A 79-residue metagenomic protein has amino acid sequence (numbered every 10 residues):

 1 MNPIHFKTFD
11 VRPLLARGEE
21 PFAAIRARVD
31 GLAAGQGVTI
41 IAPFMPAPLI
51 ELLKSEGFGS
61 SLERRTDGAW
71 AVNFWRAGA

Functional and structural regions predicted by a protein language model:
M1-L32: An N-terminal amphipathic alpha-helical segment
M1-P3, L32, L52-K54, R64-T66: A generic structural signal for short, solvent-exposed coil/turn residues that cap or connect secondary-structure
T8-D10, V38-I41: Short, glycine-/small-residue-enriched flexible loop/hinge segments at domain edges that mediate gating
L15, P46-P48, T66, G78-A79: Residues that cap or initiate secondary-structure elements
P21-A24, L53-S55, W75: Surface-exposed beta-strand edges and their flanking turn/coil or helix-capping segments
T39-G59, R64: Short, structured protein-protein interaction patches enriched in aromatics and acidic/basic residues, typified by
G57-A79: C-terminal edge-of-domain segments
